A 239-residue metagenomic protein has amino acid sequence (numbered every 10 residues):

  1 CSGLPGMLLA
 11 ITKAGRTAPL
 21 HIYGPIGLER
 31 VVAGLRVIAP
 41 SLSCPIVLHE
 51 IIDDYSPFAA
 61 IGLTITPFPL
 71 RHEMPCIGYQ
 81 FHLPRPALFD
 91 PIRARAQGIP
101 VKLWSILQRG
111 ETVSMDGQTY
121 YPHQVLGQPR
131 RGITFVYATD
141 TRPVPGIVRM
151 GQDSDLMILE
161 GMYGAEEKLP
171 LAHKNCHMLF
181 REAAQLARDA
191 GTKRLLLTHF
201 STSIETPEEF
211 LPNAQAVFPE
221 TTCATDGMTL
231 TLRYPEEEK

Functional and structural regions predicted by a protein language model:
C1-K13: Di-metal (Zn2+ and/or Mg2+/Mn2+) metal-binding site signature of metallo-dependent hydrolases with the MBL/beta-CASP
L8-I11, R36-A39, A214: Active-site catalytic pocket residues across diverse enzymes, especially alpha/beta-hydrolases
A18-G27, I158, L196-L197: Short internal beta-strands
L28-V32, I204-P207, L230-T231: Short, charged/polar "capping" segments at the starts of alpha-helices and the immediately preceding loops
I38-I51: A glycine-rich helix N-cap at a beta->alpha junction
P45-L48, I65, T221: Generic structural signal for residues in well-ordered beta-strands
I52-L197, P207-V217, R233-K239: Metal-dependent phosphodiesterase/nuclease catalytic metal-binding core
P219-G227: Conserved phosphate-binding/catalytic loops in two-lobed NTP-binding clefts
